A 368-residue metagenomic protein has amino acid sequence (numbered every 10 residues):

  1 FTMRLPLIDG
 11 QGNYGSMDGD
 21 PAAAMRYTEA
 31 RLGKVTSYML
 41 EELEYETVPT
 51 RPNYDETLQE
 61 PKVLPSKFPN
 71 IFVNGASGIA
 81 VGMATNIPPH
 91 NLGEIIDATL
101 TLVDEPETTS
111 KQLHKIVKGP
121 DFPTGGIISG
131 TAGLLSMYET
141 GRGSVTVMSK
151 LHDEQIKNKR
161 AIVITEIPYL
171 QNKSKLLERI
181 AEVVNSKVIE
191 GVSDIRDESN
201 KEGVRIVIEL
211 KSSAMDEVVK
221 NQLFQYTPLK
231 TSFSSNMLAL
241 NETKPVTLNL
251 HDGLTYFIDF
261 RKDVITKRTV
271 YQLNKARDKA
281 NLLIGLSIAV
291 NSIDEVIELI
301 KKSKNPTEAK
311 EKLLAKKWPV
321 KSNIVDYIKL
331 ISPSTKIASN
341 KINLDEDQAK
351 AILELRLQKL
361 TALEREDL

Functional and structural regions predicted by a protein language model:
F1-M3, T36, N70-F72, V145-D153: Short beta-strand elements
M3-G15, L40-P49: Core alpha/beta catalytic barrel or barrel-like domain that forms the active/cofactor pocket in diverse metabolic
I8-S16, N200-E202, L355: Short, conserved phosphate-binding/catalytic loop or strand-edge motifs used in phosphoryl-/nucleotidyl-transfer
D9-A22, R51-T57: Short, conserved non-catalytic motifs in the polymerase core
M25-Q59, T165-E190: A short, contiguous, amphipathic alpha-helix enriched in charged residues
E46-K67, T101, I127-S129: A short, flexible low-complexity segment enriched in Lys/Arg and Gly/Pro that occurs in N-terminal basic tails
T57-V73, G78-V81, N86: Long insertion/accessory domains within large nucleic-acid-processing enzymes
S77, M83-L368: C-terminal interaction appendages of subunits in large macromolecular complexes
